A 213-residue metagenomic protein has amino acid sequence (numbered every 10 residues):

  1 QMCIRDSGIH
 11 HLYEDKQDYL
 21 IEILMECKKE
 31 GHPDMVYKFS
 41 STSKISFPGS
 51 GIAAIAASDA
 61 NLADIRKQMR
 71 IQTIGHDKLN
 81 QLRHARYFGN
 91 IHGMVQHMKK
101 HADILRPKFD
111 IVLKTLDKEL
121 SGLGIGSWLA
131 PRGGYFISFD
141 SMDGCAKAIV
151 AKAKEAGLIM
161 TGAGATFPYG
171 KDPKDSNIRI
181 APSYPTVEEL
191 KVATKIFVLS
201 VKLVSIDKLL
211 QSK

Functional and structural regions predicted by a protein language model:
Q1-I4: Short, small-residue-biased leader/transition segments that mark boundaries at the very start of proteins
S7-H10, S43-S46, D59-L62, G89 (+4 more regions): Short, solvent-exposed loop/turn segments at secondary-structure junctions
H10-Y19: Short, flexible/disordered intra-domain loops and linkers
L24-H32, K118: Short, conserved catalytic or adaptor-binding loops enriched in Gly and charged residues
K29-R106, I206-L209: Conserved core segment of the aminotransferase class I/II
G31-H32, E155, K171-K213: PLP-dependent enzyme catalytic core of the Aspartate aminotransferase-like
L62, R66, F136-R179, V187 (+1 more regions): Conserved C-terminal alpha-helix-loop-beta "cap" of PLP-dependent enzymes that closes/shapes the active-site mouth
K99-L113, I125-D140: Conserved glycine-rich beta-strand-loop-beta hairpin in the small C-terminal domain of fold type I
